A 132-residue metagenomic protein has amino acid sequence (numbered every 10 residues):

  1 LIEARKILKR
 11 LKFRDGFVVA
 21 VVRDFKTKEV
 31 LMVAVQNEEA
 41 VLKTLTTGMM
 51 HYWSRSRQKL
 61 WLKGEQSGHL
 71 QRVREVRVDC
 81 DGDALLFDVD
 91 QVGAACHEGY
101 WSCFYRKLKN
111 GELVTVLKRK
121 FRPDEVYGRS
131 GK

Functional and structural regions predicted by a protein language model:
I2-V19, R23-L31, Q36-K132: C-terminal binding/interaction regions
